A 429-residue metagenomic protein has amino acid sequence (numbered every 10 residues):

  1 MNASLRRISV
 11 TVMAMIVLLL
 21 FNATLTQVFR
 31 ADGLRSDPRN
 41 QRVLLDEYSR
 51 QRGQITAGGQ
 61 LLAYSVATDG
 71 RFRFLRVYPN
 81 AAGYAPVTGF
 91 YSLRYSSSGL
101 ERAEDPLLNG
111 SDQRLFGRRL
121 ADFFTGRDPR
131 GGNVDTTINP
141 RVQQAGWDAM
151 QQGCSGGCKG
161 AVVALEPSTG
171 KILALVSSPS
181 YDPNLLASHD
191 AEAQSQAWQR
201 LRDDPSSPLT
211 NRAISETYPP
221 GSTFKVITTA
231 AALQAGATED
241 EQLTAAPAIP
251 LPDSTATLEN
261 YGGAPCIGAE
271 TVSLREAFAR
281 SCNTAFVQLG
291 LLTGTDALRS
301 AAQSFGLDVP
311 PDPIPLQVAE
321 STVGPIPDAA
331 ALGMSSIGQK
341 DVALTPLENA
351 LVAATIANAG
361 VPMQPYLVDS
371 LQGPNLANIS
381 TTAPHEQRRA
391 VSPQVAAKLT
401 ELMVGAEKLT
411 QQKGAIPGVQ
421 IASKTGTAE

Functional and structural regions predicted by a protein language model:
M1-A161, V176-T217: Extracytoplasmic/periplasmic proteins that interact with beta-lactams or build/remodel peptidoglycan
I55, V163-A164, V368, I421: Hydrophobic aliphatic residue packing
T56-G59, A164-S168, G373: Short, acidic, Ser/Thr-enriched surface-loop or helix-capping motifs
G89, E166, S423: Flexible glycine-/small-residue-rich
I138, A164, G290: Small/polar loops that bind or transfer phosphate-bearing groups
Q144, S168, A350: Short alpha-helical basic/polar micro-motif
I172-S222, I227-E429: Beta-lactam-recognizing serine transpeptidase/beta-lactamase-like catalytic domain environment
